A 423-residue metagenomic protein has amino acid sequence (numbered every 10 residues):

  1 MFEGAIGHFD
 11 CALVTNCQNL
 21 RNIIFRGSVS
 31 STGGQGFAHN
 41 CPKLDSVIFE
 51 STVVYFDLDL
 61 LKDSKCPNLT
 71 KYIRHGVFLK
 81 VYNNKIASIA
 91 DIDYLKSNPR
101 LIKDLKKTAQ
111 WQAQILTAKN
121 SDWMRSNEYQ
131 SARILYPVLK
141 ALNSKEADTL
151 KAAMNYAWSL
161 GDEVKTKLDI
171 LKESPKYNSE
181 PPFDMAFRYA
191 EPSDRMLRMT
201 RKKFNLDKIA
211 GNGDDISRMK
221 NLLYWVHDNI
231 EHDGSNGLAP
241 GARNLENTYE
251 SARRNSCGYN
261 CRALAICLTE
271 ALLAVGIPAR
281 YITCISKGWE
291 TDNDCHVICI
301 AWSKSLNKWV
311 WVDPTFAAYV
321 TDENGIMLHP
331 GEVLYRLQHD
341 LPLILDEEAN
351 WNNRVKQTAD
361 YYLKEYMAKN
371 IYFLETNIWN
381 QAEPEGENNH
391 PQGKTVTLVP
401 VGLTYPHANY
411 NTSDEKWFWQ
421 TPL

Functional and structural regions predicted by a protein language model:
M1-H8, N16-S31, P42-Y55, S64-D93 (+1 more regions): Structural signature of tandem-repeat unit edges
C11-L13, Q35-F37, L60: Consensus positions within tandem repeat domains that build extended binding/scaffold surfaces
R125-L142: Amphipathic, non-membrane alpha-helical rod segments
W158-Y259: Secondary-structure boundary elements
D215-K220, L273-R280, S305-W309: Loop/turn elements at helix/coil->beta-strand transitions in domains of secreted/extracellular proteins
G234-I298, W302: Active-site neighborhood of thiol-dependent amide/isopeptide-bond enzymes
T291, A301-L423: His-Asp-centered catalytic microenvironments across diverse enzyme cores, prominently the transglutaminase-like
